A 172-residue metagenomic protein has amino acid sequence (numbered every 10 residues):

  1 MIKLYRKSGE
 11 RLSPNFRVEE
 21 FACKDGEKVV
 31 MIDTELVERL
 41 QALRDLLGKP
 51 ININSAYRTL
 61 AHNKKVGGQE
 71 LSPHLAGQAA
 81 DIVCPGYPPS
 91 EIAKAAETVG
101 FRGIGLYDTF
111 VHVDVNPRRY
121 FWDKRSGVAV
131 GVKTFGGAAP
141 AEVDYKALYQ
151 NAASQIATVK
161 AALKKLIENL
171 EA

Functional and structural regions predicted by a protein language model:
M1, A138-A141, E171-A172: Short intrinsically disordered terminal tails
M1-L46, P117, G136: Extracytoplasmic cell-surface/polysaccharide-interacting catalytic and binding patches
I32, L36-R39, P88, I92 (+2 more regions): Stable alpha-helical elements in mature extracytoplasmic
V37-G67: Extended, low-complexity, intrinsically disordered C-terminal regulatory tails of eukaryotic serine/threonine kinases
A42-L46, P50, A95-V99, N169: Structured segments of extracytoplasmic/periplasmic soluble domains in secreted or envelope-associated proteins
G67-S72, V159: Catalytic micro-motifs at enzyme active sites that drive phosphoryl/nucleotidyl and oxygen chemistry
L71-Q150: Catalytic cores and adjacent binding grooves of peptidoglycan-active enzymes
D144-A172: Short, low-complexity, charged amphipathic interaction modules
